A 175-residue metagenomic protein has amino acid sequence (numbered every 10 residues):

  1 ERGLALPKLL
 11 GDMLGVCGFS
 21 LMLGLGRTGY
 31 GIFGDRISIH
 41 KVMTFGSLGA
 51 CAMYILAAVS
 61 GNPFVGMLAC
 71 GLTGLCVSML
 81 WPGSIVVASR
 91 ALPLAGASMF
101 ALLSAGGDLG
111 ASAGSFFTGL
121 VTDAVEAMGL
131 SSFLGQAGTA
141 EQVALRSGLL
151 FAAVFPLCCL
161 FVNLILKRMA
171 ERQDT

Functional and structural regions predicted by a protein language model:
G3-M22, S98, L102, A144-L150: Loop-to-transmembrane helix entry
S20-T28, A111-S112: Residue-level signature of mid-helix packing/kink "hotspots" within the transmembrane helices of 12-pass Major
G26-S38, T122: Helix-to-loop junctions at the C-terminal end of transmembrane segments in multipass secondary transporters
K41-L56: Structural signature of the two symmetry-related core transmembrane helices
M79-L92: Intracellular juxtamembrane helix-capping segments at the cytosolic ends of symmetry-related transmembrane helices
L94-L130: A late C-terminal transmembrane helix in Major Facilitator Superfamily
L120-V154: A membrane-interface helix-boundary motif in multi-pass transporters
L150-T175: Multi-pass alpha-helical transporter architecture, strongest for 12-TM Major Facilitator/SLC carriers used
